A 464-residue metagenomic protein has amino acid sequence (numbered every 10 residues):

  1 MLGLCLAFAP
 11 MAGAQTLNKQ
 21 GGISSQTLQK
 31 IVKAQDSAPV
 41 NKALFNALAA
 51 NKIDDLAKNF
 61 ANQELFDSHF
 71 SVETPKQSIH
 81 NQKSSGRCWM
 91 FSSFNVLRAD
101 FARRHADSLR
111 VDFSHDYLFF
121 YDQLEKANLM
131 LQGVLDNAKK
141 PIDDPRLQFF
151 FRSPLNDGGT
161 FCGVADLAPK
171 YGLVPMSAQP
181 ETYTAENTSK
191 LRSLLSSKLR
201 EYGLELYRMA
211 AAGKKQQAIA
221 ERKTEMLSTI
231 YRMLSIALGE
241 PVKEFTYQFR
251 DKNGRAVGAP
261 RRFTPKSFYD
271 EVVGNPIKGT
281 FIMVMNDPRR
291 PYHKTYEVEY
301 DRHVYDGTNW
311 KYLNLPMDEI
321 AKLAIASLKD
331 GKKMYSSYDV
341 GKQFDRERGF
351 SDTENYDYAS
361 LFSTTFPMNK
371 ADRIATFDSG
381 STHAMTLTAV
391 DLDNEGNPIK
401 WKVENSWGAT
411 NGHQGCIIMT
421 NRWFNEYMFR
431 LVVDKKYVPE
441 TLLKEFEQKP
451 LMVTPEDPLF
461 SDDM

Functional and structural regions predicted by a protein language model:
M1-L17: Bacterial Sec-dependent N-terminal signal peptides
T16-K19, G213-M464: Active-site signature of cysteine proteases
L17-S78: N-terminal regions that are enriched for targeting/export leaders and immediately downstream pro/stem segments
E64-N137: Post-signal peptide N-terminal segment of secreted/secretory-pathway proteins
T74-G86, F149-L155, D306-N314, L323-A324 (+1 more regions): Second-shell loop/turn segments in exported
S84, S92-S93, L97, T160-P169 (+2 more regions): Stable alpha-helical elements in mature extracytoplasmic
M90, Y117-F120, D166, P175-A178 (+3 more regions): Structural recognition of the beta-strand scaffold that forms the well-ordered cores of secreted hydrolase catalytic
H115-Q248: Papain-like cysteine protease catalytic cores
